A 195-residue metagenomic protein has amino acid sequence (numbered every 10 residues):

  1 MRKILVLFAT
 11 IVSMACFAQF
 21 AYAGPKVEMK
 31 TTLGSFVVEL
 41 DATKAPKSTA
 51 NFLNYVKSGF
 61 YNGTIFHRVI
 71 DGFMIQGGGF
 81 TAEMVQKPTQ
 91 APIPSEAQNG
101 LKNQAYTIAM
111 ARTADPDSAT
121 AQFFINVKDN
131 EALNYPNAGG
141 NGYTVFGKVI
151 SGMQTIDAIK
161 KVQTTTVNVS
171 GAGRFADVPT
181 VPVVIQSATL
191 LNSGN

Functional and structural regions predicted by a protein language model:
R2-I11, C16-N195: Cyclophilin-like peptidyl-prolyl cis-trans isomerases
